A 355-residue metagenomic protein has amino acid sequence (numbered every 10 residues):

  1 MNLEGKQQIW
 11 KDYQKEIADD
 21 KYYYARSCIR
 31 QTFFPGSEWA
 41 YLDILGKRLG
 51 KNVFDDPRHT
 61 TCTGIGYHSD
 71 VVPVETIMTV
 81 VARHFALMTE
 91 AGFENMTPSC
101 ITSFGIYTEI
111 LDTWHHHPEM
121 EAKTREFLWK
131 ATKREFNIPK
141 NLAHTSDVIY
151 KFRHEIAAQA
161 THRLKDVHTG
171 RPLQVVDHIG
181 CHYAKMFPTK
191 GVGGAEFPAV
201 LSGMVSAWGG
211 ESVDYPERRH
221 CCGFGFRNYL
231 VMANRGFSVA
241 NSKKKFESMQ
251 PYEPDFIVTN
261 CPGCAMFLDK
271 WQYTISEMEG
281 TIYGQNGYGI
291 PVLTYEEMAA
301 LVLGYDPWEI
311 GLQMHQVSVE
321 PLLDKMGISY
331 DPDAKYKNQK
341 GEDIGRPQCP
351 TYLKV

Functional and structural regions predicted by a protein language model:
M1-V355: Iron-sulfur cluster-binding electron-transfer modules in prokaryotic oxidoreductases
